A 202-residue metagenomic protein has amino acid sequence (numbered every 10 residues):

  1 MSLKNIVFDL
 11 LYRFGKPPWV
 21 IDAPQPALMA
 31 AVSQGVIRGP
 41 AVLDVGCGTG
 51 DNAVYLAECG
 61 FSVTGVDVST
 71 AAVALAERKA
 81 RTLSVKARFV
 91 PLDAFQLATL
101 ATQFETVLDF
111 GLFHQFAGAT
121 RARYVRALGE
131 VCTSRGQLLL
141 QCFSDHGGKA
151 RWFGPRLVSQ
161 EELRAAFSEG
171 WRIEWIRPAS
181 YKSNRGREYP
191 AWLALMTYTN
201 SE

Functional and structural regions predicted by a protein language model:
M1-V45, T49-T102, F116-V131, G136-E202: Class I (Rossmann-like) S-adenosyl-L-methionine-dependent methyltransferase catalytic domain, capturing the SAM-binding
E105: Conserved acidic residues
L108: A conserved beta-strand element that flanks and buttresses the S-adenosyl-L-methionine
G111-Q115: Short catalytic micro-motifs in class I SAM-dependent methyltransferases
